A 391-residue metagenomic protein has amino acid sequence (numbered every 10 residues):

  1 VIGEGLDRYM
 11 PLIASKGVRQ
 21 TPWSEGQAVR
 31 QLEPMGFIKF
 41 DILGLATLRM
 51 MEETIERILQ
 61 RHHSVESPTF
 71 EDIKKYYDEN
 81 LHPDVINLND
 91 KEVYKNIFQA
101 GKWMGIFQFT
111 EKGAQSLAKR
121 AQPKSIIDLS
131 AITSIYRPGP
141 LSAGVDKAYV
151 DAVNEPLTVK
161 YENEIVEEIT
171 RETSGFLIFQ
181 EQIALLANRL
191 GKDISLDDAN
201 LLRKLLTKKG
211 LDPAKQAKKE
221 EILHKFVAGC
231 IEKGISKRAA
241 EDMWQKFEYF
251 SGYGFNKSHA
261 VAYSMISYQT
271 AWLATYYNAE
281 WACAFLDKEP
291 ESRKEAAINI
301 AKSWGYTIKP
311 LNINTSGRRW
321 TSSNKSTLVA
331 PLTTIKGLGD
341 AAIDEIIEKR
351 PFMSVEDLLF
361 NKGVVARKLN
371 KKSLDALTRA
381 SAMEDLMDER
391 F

Functional and structural regions predicted by a protein language model:
V1-F391: Noncatalytic, beta-rich nucleic-acid-contacting surfaces in large DNA/RNA-processing enzymes
